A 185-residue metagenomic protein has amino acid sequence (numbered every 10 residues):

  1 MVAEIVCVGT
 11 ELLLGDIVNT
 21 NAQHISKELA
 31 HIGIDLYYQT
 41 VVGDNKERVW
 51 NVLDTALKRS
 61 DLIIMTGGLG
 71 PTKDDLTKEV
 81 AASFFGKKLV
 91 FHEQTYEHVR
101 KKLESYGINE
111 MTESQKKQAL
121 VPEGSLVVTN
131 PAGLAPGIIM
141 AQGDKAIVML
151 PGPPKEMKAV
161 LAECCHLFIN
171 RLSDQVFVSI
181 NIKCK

Functional and structural regions predicted by a protein language model:
M1-T40: Glycine-rich phosphate/diphosphate-binding loop of Rossmann-like nucleotide-binding domains
V8-T10, M65-K73, P151-G152: Glycine-rich beta-strand-to-loop/alpha-helix junction loops that act as flexible
L29, T66, D75-T77: Short, conserved active-site loops that position catalytic residues or coordinate cofactors/metal ions across diverse
Y38-R48: Short beta->alpha junction loops
Y38-T40, M65, M149: Short catalytic-loop micro-motif centered on adjacent basic/acidic residues
R48-N51, K58, L76-L172, V176: Proline/glycine-rich low-complexity loops and linkers
D61: Conserved acidic residues
F177-K185: Long amphipathic alpha-helical segments
